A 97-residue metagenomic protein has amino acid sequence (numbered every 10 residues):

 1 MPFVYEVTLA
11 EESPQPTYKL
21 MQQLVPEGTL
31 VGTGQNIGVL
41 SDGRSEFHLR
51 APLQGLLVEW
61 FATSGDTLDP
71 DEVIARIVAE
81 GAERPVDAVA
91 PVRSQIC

Functional and structural regions predicted by a protein language model:
M1-V39, H48, Q54, A88-C97: Acidic, low-complexity mobile loops and tails
Q22, V39, E59-W60, A79: A residue-level detector for short acidic-glycine micro-motifs
E27, T33, S64, P70-V73: Short, flexible surface segments
N36, D42, V73, A79-E80: Short, surface-exposed secondary-structure boundary micro-motifs
Q54, V58-D66: ATP/nucleotide-binding catalytic cores
G65-D66, R76, A82: A short acidic/small-residue loop/turn micro-motif
E80-A88: Intrinsically disordered, low-complexity Ser/Thr-rich linker and spacer segments in cell-wall-related proteins
